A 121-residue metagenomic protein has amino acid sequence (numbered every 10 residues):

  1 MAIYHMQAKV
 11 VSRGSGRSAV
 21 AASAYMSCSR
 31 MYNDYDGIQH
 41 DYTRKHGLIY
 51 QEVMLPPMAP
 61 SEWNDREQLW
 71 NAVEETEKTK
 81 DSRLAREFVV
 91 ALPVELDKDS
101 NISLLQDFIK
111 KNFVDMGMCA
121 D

Functional and structural regions predicted by a protein language model:
M1-D121: N-terminal nicking endonuclease/strand-transfer module with a His-rich metal-binding environment and a catalytic Tyr
